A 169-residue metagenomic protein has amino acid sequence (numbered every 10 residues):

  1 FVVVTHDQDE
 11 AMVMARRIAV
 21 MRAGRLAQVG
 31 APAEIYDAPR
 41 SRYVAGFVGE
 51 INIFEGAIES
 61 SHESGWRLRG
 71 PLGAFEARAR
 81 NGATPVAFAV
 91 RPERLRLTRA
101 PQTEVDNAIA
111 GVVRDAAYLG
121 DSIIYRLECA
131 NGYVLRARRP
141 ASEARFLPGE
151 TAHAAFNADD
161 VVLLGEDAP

Functional and structural regions predicted by a protein language model:
F1-V4, Y43: Conserved H-loop
H6-D7, A31, P39-R40: Conserved H-loop
D7-V13, A33-E34: Conserved H-loop
M12-A15, D37, F47: Hydrophobic Walker B segment
R17, V29, A38: Short, glycine/charged-rich "phosphate-handling" switch motifs in NTP-dependent and phosphotransfer domains
A23-G24: Conserved ABC ATPase "signature" C-loop
A31, Y43, E55-A57, A110-V113: Residues located in well-ordered beta-strands
I51-I53, S61-P169: Non-catalytic connector elements of ABC transporters
